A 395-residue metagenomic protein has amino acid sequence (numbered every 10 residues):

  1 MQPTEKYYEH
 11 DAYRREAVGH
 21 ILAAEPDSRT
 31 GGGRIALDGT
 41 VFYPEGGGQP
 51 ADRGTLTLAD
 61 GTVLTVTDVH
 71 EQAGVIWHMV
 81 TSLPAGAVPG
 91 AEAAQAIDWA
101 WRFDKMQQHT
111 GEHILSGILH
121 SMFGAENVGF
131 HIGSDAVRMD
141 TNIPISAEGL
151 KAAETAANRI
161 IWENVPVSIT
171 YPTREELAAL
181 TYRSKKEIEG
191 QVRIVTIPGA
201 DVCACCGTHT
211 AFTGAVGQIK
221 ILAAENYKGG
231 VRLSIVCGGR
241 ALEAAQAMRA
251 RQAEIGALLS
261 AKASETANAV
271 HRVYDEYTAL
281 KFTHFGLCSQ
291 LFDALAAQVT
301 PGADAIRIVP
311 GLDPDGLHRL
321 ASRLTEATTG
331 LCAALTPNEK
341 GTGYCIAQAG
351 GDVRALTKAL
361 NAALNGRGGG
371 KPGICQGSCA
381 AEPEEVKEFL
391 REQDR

Functional and structural regions predicted by a protein language model:
M1-R395: A glycine- and charged-residue-rich anion-binding loop/surface
